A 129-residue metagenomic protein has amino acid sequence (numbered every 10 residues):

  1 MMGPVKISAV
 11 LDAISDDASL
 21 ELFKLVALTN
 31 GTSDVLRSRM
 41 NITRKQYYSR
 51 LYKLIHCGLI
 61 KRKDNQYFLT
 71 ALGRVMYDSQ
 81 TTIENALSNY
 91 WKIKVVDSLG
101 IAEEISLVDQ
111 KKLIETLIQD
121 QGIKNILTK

Functional and structural regions predicted by a protein language model:
M1-E21, Q46, L113-I114: Short alpha-helical segments that sit at the start of domains
D17, L28-T32: Short capping segments at the starts of secondary-structure elements
L20-K24, V75: Pre-recognition alpha-helix immediately N-terminal to the DNA-recognition helix within helix-turn-helix or winged-helix
S38-H56: Short amphipathic alpha-helical interaction segments
I55-Q66: A short, conserved structural fragment
N65-L72, M76: Minor-groove-contacting beta-hairpin "wing" of winged helix-turn-helix DNA-binding domains
T81-K129: Amphipathic alpha-helical dimerization/coiled-coil segments that flank or bridge DNA-binding/regulatory modules
